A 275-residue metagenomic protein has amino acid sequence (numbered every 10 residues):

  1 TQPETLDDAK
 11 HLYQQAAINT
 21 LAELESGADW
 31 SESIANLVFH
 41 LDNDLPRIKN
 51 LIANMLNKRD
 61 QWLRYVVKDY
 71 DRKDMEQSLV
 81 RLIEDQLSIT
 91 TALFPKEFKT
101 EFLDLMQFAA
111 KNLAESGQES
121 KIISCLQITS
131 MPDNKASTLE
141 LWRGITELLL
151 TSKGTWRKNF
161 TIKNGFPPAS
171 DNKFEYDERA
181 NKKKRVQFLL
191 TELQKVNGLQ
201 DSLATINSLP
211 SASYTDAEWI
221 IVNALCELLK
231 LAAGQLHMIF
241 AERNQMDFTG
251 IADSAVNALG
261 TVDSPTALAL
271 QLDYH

Functional and structural regions predicted by a protein language model:
T1-L63: ATP-hydrolysis module of ASCE/P-loop NTPase motor domains, specifically the Walker B Asp-Glu catalytic pair
Q15, P46-M246: Conserved ATP-driven helicase/translocase motor core recognized via long, highly charged RecA-like/P-loop NTPase domain
A22-S26, I128, T151, T261: Short, well-ordered loop/turn and helix-capping segments at boundaries between secondary-structure elements and domains
H40, M75, L79, A255-D263: Short amphipathic alpha-helical patches
A224-Y274: Conserved helicase/translocase P-loop NTPase motor core
